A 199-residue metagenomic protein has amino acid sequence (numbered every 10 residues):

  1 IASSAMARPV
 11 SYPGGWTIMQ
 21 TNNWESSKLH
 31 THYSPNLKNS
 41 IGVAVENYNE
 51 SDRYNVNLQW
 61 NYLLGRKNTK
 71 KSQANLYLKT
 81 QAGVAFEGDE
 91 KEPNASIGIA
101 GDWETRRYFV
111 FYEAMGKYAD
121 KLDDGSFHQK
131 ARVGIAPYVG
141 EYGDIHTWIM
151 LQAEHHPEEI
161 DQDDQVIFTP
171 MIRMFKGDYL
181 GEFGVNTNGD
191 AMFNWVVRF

Functional and structural regions predicted by a protein language model:
A2-S4: N-terminal signal peptide c-region/cleavage motif recognized by signal peptidases
M6-T169, Y179, N186-T187: Outer-membrane pore/translocation modules
L58, I172, G189-F199: Outer-membrane beta-barrel "beta-signal"
